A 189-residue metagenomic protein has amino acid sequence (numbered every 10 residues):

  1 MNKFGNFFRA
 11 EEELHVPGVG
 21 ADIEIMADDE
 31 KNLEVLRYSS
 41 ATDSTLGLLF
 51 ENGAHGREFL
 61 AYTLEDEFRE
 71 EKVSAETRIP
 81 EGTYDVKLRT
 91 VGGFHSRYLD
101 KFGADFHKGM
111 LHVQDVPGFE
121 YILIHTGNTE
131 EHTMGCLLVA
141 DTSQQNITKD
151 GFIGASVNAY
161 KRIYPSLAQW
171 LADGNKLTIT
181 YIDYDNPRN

Functional and structural regions predicted by a protein language model:
G5-L177, I182-R188: Cell wall/extracellular polymer interaction/catalysis modules
